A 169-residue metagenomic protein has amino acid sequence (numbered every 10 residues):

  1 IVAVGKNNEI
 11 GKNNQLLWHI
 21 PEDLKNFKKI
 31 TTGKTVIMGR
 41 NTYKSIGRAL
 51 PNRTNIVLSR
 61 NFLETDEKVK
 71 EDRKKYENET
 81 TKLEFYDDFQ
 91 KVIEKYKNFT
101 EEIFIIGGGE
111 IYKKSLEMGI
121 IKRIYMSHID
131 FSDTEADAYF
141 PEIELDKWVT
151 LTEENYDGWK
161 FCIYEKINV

Functional and structural regions predicted by a protein language model:
I1-V169: Enzymes that bind and transform nitrogen-containing heteroaromatic metabolites
